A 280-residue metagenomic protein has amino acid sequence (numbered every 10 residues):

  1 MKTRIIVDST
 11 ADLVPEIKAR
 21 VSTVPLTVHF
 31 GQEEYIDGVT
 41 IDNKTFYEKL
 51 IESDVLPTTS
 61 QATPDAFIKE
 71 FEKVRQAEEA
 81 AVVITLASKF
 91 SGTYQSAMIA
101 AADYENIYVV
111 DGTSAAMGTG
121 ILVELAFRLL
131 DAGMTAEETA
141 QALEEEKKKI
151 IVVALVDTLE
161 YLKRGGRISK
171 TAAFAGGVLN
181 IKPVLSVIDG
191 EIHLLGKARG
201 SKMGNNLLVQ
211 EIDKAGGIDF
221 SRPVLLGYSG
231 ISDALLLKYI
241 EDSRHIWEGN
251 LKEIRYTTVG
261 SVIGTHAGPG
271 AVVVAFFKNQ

Functional and structural regions predicted by a protein language model:
M1-R4, E79: Short active-site oxyanion
T3-R4, T10-E33, T93-Y108, A115-Q280: Mixed-charge interfacial surface used for oligomerization/domain docking and macromolecular partner engagement
Y35-D103: Class I S-adenosyl-L-methionine
Q61, D111-T113: Short beta->alpha junction loops
T85-S88, T113, G230: Conserved residues at beta->alpha junctions
